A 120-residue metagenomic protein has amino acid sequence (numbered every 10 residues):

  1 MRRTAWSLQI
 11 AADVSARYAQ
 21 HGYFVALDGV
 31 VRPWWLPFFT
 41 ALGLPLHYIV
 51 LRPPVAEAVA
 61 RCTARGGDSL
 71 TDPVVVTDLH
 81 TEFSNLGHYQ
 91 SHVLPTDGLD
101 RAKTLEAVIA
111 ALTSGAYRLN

Functional and structural regions predicted by a protein language model:
M1-A5, G66-S69: Flexible beta-alpha connector loops of hexameric P-loop NTPases
R3-L44: Glycine-rich phosphate-binding loop used to anchor ATP phosphates in small-molecule kinases, encompassing both
T4-A12, R52, A56, H80: Amphipathic alpha-helical transducer elements in NTP-driven molecular machines
A19, L112-Y117: Short, hydrophobic alpha-helical segments
V31-R32, P53-E57, L99-D100: Conserved nucleotide-binding/hydrolysis micro-motifs of P-loop NTPases
P37-T40, A60-T63, E106: Short amphipathic alpha-helical segments
G43-T63, L94: Conserved phosphate-donor/acceptor-positioning beta-strand/loop module used by diverse small-molecule
A64-A110, L119-N120: Small-molecule kinase domains that catalyze NTP-dependent phosphoryl transfer to phosphate-bearing small molecules
